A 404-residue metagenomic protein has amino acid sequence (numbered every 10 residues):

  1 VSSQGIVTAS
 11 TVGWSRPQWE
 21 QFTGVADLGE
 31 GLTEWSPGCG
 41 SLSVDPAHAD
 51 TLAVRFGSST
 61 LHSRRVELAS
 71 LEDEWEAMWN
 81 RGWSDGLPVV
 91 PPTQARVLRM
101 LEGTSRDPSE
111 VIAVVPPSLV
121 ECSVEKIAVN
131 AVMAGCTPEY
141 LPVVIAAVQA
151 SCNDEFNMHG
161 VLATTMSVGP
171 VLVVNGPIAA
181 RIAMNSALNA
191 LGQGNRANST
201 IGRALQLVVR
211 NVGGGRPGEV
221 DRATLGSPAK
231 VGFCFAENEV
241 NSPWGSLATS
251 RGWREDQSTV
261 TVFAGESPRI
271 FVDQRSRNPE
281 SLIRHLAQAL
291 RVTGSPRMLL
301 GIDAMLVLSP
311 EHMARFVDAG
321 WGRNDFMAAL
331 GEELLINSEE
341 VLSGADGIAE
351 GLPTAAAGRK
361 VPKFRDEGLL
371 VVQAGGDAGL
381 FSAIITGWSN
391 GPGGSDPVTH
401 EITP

Functional and structural regions predicted by a protein language model:
V1, Q18: Detector for the Zn2+-coordinating histidines of canonical Cys2His2
S2-G5, S10: Intrinsically disordered, low-complexity segments enriched in small polar residues
T8, F22-V25: Alpha-helical and His/Cys-centered functional microenvironments
S15, G24, L28-P404: Non-transmembrane, aqueous-exposed alpha-helical and coiled segments at domain scale
